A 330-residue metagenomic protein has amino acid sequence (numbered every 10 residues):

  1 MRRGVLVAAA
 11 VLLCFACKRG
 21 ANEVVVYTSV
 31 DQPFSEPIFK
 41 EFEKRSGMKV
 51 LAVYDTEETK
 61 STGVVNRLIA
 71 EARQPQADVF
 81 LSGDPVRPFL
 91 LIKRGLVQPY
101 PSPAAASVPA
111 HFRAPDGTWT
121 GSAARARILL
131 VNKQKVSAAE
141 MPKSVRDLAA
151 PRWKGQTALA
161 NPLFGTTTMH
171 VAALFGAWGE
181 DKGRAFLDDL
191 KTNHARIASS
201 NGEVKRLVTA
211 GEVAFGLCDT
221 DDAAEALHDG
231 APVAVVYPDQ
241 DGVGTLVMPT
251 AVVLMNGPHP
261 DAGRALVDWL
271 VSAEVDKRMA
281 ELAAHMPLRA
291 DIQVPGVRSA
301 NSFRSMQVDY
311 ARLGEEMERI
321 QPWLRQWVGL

Functional and structural regions predicted by a protein language model:
C17-F89: Early extracytoplasmic/lumenal segment of secretory-pathway proteins
Y27-V30, P115-G121, V131-K133, A138 (+2 more regions): Short beta-strand->loop
P75-F80, Q98-L129, R146, Q156-L159: A structural signal for short loop-to-beta-strand junctions that line the ligand-binding cleft of periplasmic/secreted
L91-P99, A110-G117, A226-P238: Ligand-binding "clamshell"
L130-K135, M248-D261, R278-M279: A bilobed periplasmic-binding-protein/Venus flytrap-type ligand-binding module shared by bacterial periplasmic
G155-P162, L270-Q293: Periplasmic-binding protein-like
P162, T166-M169, A173-P238: Ligand-binding pocket segment of bilobal, Venus flytrap-like solute-binding proteins
P295-L330: Extracellular/periplasmic bilobal clamshell ligand-binding domains
